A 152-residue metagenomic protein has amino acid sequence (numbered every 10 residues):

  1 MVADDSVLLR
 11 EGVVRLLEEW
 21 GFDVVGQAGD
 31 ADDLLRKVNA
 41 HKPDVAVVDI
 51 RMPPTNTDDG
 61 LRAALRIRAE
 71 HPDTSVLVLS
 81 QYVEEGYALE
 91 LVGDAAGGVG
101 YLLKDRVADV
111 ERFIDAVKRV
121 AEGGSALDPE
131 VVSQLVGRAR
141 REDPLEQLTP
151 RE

Functional and structural regions predicted by a protein language model:
M1-L9, V13, L17: Conserved acidic segment of CheY-like receiver
A3-D4, A28, A46: Conserved sequence signature across two-component system core domains
F22-D30, K37: Short hydrophobic/Thr-rich beta-strand motif most characteristic of the beta2 strand and flanking loop of CheY-like
R36, T57-D73, L89-D94: Short amphipathic alpha-helix used as the core "switch/output" element in two-component signaling
D49, S80: Active-site residues of response regulator receiver
R51-P54: The short loop immediately C-terminal to the conserved phospho-acceptor aspartate in CheY-like receiver
G86-Y87, D105-A121, S125, P129-L135: C-terminal output helix
P129, S133-E152: Helix-turn-helix DNA-binding segment
